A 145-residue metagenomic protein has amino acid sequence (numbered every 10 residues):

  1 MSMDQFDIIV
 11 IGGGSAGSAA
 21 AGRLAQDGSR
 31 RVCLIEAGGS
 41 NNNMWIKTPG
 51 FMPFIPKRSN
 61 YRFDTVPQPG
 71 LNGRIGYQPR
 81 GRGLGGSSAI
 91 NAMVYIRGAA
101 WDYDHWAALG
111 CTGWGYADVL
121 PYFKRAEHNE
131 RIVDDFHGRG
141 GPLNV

Functional and structural regions predicted by a protein language model:
M1-V145: N-terminal redox-cofactor-binding region of secreted/periplasmic oxidoreductases
